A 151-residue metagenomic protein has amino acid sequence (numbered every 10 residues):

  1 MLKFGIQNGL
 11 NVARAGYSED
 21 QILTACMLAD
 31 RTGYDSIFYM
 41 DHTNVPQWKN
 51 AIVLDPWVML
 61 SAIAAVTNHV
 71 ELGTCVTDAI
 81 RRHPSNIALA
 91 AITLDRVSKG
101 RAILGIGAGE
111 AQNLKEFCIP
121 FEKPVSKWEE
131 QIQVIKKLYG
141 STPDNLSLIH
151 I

Functional and structural regions predicted by a protein language model:
M1-V66, I149-H150: N-terminal beta1-alpha1-beta2 module of alpha/beta enzyme domains
L2, H83-I149: Internal, glycine-rich beta/alpha segment that forms the wall or movable "lid" of small-molecule/cofactor binding
K3-Q7, S36, H69-V76, R101-G105: Structural preference for beta-strand elements that scaffold enzyme active sites
G9-A13, H42, T77-A79, G107-A111: Active-site beta-loop-alpha junctions enriched in small/polar residues
L23, W57, R81-P84, A88: Glycine-rich phosphate-binding loop at the start of an alpha helix
D30-R31, S61-N68, A91-R101: Acidic (Asp/Glu)-rich catalytic clusters
T32, V66-V70, V134, L138-T142: A structural motif corresponding to the C-terminal end of an alpha-helix and its immediate exit/capping segment
P46-A51, T77-H83, P120-F121: Glycine-rich "substrate-gating" loop/helix at the edge of Rossmann-like oxidoreductase active sites
